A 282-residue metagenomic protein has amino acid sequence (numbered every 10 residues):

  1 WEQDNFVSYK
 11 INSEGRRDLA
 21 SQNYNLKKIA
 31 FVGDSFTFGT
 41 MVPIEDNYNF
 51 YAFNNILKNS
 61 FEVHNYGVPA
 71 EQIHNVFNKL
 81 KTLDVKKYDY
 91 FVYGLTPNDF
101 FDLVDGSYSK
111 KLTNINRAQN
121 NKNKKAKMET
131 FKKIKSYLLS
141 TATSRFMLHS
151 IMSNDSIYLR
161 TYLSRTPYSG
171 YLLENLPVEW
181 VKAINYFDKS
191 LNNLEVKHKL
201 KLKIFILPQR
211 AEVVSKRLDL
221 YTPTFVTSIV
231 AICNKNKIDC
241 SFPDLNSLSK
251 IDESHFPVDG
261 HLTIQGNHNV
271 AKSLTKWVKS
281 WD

Functional and structural regions predicted by a protein language model:
W1-Y51, N55-I56, S247-I251: Membrane/wall-proximal cationic-aromatic binding patches
A30, F38-N114: Conserved SGNH/GDSL esterase-like catalytic core that processes O-acyl groups on lipids and polysaccharides
N59-F61, K86-F91, V196-K203, N236-I238: Loop/turn elements at helix/coil->beta-strand transitions in domains of secreted/extracellular proteins
N65-G67, I206-P208, F242-N246: Residue-level recognition of beta-strand->loop/alpha-helix junctions
I73, F77, P177, V181-I184 (+1 more regions): Short, amphipathic alpha-helical "lid/cap" segments that border enzyme active or binding sites
N98-S228, L248-E253: Serine-dependent acyl-ester chemistry module
A211-S215, D219-D282: Catalytic His-Asp segment of secreted/periplasmic serine-dependent ester chemistry enzymes
